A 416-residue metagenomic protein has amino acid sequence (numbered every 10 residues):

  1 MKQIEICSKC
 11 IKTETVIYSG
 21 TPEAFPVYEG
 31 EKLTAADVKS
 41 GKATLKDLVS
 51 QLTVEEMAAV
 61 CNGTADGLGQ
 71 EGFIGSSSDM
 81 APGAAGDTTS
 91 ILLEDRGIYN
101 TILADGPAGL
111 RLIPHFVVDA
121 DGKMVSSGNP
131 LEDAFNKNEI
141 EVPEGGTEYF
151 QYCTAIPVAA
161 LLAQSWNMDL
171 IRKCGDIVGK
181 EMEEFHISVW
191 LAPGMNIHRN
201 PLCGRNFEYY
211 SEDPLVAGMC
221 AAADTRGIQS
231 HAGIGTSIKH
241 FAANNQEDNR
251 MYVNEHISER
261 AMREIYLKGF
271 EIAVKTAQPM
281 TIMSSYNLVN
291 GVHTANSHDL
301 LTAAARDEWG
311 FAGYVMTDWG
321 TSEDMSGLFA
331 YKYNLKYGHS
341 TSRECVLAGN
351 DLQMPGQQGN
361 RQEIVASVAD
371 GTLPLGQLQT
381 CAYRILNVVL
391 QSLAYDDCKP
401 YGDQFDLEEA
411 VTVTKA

Functional and structural regions predicted by a protein language model:
M1-A416: Glycoside hydrolase catalytic-domain context in secreted enzymes
